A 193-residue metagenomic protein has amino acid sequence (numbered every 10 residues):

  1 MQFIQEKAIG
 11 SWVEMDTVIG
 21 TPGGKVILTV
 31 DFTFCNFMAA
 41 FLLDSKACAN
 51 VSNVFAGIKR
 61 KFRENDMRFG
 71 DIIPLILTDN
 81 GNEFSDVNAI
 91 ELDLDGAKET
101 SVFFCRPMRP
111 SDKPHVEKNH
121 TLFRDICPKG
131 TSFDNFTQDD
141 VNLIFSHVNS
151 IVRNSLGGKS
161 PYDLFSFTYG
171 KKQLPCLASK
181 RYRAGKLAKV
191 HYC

Functional and structural regions predicted by a protein language model:
M1-I27: Mobile-element integrase/transposase regions, centering on the N-terminal DNA-binding/Zn-coordinating module
D16, V30, N36, F55 (+4 more regions): Mobile genetic element proteins and their domesticated derivatives, centered on retroelements and DNA transposons
G20-G23, A40-D66: Active-site beta-loop-alpha junctions of metal-dependent nucleic acid enzymes, especially the RNase H-like/DDE
G23-K25, T33-M38: Coil-to-beta-strand transition motifs
N36-F41, F104, K129: Short small-residue beta-strand/loop micro-motif enriched in glycine and branched aliphatics
D66-V87: Cysteine/selenocysteine-centered motifs that mediate thiol-based redox chemistry or coordinate metal-sulfur cofactors
T78-N80, V87-D93, V102-I126, D134-S146: RNase H-like two-metal-ion nuclease catalytic core shared by retroviral integrases and related mobile-element nucleases
K129-C193: C-terminal domain-tail junction helix/linker
